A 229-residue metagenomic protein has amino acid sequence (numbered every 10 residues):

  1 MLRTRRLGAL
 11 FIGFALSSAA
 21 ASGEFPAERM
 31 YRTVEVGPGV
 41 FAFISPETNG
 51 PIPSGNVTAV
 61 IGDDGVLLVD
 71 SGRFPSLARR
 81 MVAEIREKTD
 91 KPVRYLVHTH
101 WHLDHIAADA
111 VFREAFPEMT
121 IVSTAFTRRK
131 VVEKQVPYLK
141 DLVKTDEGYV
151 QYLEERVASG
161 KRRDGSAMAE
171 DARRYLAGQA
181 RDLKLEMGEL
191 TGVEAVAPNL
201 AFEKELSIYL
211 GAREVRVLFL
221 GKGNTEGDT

Functional and structural regions predicted by a protein language model:
M1-T4: N-terminal secretory signal peptides that target proteins for export/translocation
G8-S18: Bacterial N-terminal signal peptides
T33-E87, T229: Conserved beta-strand hairpin/beta-sheet module of binuclear metal-dependent hydrolase folds, prominently
G39, V60, D70, I85 (+5 more regions): Divalent metal-coordination and catalytic microenvironments
E47-G50, V66, R73-S76, W101-H105 (+2 more regions): Solvent-exposed loop/turn segments at secondary-structure junctions within structured extracellular/periplasmic domains
L67-D70, R94-H98, R216-L218: Short catalytic-loop micro-motif centered on adjacent basic/acidic residues
A83-P198, S207: Active-site HxH/HxHxD metal-binding segment of metal-dependent hydrolases
E214-T229: Active-site-proximal loop/helix segments of hydrolase catalytic cores
